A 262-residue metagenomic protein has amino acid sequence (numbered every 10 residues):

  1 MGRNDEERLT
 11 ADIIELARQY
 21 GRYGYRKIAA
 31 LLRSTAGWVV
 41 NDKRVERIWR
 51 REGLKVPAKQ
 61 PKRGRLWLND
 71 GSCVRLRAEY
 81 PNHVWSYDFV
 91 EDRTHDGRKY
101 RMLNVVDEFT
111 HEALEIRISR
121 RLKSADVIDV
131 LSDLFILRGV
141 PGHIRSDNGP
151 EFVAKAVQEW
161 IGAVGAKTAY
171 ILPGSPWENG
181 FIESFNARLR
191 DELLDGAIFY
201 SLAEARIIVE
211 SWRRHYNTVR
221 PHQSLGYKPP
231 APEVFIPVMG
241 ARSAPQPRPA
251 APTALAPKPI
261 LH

Functional and structural regions predicted by a protein language model:
M1-V84, S175, P229-G240: Basic, flexible linker segments flanking DNA-binding modules in nucleic acid-interacting mobile-element proteins
G2-N4, S146-W160, T168-D191, S201-E210 (+1 more regions): RNase H-like two-metal-ion nuclease catalytic core shared by retroviral integrases and related mobile-element nucleases
I13, I28, V45, W49 (+12 more regions): Mobile genetic element proteins and their domesticated derivatives, centered on retroelements and DNA transposons
R33, R50, L54, G162 (+2 more regions): Residue-level detection of the helix-turn-helix DNA-binding "recognition helix"
W38-V106, E112, A125-V130, L137-G142 (+1 more regions): Mobile-element integrase/transposase regions, centering on the N-terminal DNA-binding/Zn-coordinating module
V56, K167-T168: Hydrophobic beta-strand scaffold residues
V164, A187-H262: C-terminal domain-tail junction helix/linker
